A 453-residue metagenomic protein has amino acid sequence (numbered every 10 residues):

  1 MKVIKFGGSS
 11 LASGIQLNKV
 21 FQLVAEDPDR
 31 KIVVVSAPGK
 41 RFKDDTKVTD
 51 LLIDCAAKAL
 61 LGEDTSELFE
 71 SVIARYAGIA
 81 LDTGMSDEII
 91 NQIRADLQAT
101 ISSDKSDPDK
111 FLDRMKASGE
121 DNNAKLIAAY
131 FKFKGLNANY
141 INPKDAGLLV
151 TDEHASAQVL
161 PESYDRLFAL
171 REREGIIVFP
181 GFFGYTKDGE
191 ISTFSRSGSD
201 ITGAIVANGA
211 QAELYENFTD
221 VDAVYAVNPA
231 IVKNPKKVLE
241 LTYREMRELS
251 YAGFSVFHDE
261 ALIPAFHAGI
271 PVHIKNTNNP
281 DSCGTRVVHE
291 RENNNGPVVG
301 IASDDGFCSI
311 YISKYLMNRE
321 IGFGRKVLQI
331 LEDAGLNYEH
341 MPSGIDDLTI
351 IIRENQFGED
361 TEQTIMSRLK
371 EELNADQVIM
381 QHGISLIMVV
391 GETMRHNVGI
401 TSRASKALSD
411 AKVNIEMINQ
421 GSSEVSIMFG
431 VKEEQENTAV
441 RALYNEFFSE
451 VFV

Functional and structural regions predicted by a protein language model:
M1-H258, L262, G430-K432, V451: Nucleotide/pyrophosphate-binding catalytic subdomain
D29, L136, I270, L336 (+1 more regions): Short phosphate-binding/catalytic loops that engage adenosine nucleotides
A37-G39, F183-G184, N278, L316 (+2 more regions): Active-site-proximal loop/turn and secondary-structure-junction residues that shape catalytic pockets, frequently
A146-G147, D222-A223, P280, D346 (+1 more regions): Positions that flank functional sites
L214-F218, V272-I274, E339: Short hydrophobic alpha-helical runs that function as membrane-insertion/retention elements
P271-C283, D305: Active-site C-terminal subdomain of aminotransferase-like
C283-V453: A conserved regulatory-domain signal marking ACT and ACT-like small-molecule sensing domains and adjacent regulatory
